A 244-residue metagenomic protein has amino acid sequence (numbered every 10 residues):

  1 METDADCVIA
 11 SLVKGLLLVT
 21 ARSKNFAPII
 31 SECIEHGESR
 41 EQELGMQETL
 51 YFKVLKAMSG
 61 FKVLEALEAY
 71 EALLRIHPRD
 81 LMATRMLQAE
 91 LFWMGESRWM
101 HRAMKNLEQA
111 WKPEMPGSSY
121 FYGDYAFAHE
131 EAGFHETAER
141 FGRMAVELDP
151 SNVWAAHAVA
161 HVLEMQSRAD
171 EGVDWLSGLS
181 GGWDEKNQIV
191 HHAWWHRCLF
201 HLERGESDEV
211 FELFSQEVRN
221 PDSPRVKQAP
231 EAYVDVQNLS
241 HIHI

Functional and structural regions predicted by a protein language model:
M1-G45, F52, K56-E65, E90-R102 (+2 more regions): Inter-helical turn/loop elements of alpha-helical hairpins
E2, E35-S39, L74-R75, K105-Q109 (+3 more regions): Amphipathic alpha-helical segments of tetratricopeptide repeats
A5-D6, Q42-L44, P78-R79, K112 (+4 more regions): Short coil turns that delineate tetratricopeptide repeat
C7, M46-Q47, D80, S118 (+3 more regions): Residues that mark the junctions of alpha-helical repeat units in TPR/alpha-solenoid scaffolds
V13, E48, F52-L55, M86 (+4 more regions): "A position-specific structural signal for the A-helix of alpha-solenoid helical repeats
S31, L67, L74, H101-M104 (+4 more regions): Tetratricopeptide repeat
I242-I244: Conserved small/polar residues in nucleotide/adenosyl-binding loops
